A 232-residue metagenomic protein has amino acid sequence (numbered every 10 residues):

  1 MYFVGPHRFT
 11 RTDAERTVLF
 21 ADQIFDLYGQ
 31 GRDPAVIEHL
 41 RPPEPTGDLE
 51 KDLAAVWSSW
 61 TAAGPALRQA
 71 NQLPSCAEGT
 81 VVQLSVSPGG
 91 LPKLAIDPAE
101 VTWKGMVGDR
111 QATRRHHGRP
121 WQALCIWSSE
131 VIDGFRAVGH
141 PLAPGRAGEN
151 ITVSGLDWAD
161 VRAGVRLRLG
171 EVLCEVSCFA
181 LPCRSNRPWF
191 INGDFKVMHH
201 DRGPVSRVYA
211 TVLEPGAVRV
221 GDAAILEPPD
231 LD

Functional and structural regions predicted by a protein language model:
Y2-A180, S185, A217, E227-D232: Electropositive, beta-rich accessory/interaction domains or terminal extensions that provide binding surfaces
H140-N150, I191-S206: Short, basic/aromatic beta-hairpin or loop at an interaction surface
A224: Charged phosphate-binding loop/patch that engages nucleotide di/tri-phosphates or the phosphate backbone of nucleic
